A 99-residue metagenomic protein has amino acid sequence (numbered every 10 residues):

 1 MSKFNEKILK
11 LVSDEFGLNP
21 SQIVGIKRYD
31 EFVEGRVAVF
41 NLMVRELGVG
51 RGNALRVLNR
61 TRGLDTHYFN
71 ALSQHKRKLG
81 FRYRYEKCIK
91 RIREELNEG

Functional and structural regions predicted by a protein language model:
M1-K10, R91, L96: General nucleic-acid-binding
L9, G50-R51: Helix-turn-helix DNA-binding elements, focusing on the entry/boundary residues of the two helices that contact DNA
D14-R36: Short, Lys/Arg-enriched anionic-surface-contact patches
F32-G48: Short, amphipathic alpha-helical "recognition" segments used to contact nucleic acids or chromatin
V44, Y68-F69, S73-K76: DNA major-groove recognition helix of helix-turn-helix
R51-L58: Short alpha-helical "recognition helix" segments of helix-turn-helix
R62-Y68: Helix-turn-helix DNA-binding helix
H75-G99: Short Lys/Arg-enriched helix C-cap and helix-to-coil transition segments that create basic nucleic-acid-contact patches
